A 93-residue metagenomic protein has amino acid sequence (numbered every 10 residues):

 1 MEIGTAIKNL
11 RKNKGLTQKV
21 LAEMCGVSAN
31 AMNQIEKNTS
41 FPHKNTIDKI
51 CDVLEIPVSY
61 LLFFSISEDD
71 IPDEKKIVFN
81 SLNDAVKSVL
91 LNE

Functional and structural regions predicted by a protein language model:
T5-A22: Short basic helix-loop element that most often maps to the first helix and adjoining turn of HTH DNA-binding modules
I7, Q18, A29, K44-I47: Helix-turn-helix DNA-binding elements, focusing on the entry/boundary residues of the two helices that contact DNA
L10, M24, I35, F64: Residues in the recognition helix of alpha-helical DNA-binding motifs
G26-F41: Recognition helix of helix-turn-helix/homeodomain-like DNA-binding domains that insert into the DNA major groove
E36, T46, L62: DNA major-groove recognition helix of helix-turn-helix
T39-D52: Short, basic-rich loop-to-helix N-cap that marks the start of a DNA-contacting helix
F64-E93: Short, charged recognition helix plus adjacent turn of helix-turn-helix-like nucleic-acid-binding domains
